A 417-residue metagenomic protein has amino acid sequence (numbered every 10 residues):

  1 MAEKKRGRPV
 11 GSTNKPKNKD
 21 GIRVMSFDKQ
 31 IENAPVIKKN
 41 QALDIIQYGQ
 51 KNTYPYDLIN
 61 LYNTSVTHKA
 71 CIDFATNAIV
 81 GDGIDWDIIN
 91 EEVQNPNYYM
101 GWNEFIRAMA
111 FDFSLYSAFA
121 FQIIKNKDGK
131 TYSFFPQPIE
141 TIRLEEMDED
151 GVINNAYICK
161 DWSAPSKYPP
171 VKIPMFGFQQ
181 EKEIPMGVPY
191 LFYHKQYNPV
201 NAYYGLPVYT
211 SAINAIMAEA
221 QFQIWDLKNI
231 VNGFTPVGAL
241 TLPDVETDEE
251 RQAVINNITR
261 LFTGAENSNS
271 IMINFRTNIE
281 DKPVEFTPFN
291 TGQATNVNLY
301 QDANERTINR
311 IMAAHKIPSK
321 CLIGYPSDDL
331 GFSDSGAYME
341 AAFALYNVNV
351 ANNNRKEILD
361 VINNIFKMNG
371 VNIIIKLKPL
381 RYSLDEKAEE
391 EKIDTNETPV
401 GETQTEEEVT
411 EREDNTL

Functional and structural regions predicted by a protein language model:
A2, D20-T76, G81-N278, D385-L417: Structured, contiguous alpha/beta core segments that scaffold functional sites
E3-N18: Arg/Lys-rich, glycine/proline-spaced intrinsically disordered segments in nuclear chromatin/transcription regulators
W86, I308, I362: Generic structural marker for isolated residues within well-ordered, non-membrane alpha-helices of soluble domains
Y197-I358, N372-L377: A contiguous, surface-oriented mixed alpha/beta subdomain in the mid-to-C-terminal portion of proteins that forms
V361-G401: Long, highly charged low-complexity segments enriched in Glu/Asp and Lys/Arg with interspersed Ser/Thr
